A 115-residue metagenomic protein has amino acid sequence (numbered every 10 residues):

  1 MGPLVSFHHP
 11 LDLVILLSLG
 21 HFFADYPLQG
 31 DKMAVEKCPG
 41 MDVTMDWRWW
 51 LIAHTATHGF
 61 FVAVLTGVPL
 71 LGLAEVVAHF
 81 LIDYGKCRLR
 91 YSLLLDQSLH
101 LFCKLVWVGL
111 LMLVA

Functional and structural regions predicted by a protein language model:
M1-I15, G59-L71, V106-A115: Helix-coil boundary and interhelical linker segments in multi-pass alpha-helical membrane proteins
F7, L17-H58, V76, F80-L111: Interhelical loop and helix-boundary elements at the membrane-water interface of polytopic inner-membrane proteins
